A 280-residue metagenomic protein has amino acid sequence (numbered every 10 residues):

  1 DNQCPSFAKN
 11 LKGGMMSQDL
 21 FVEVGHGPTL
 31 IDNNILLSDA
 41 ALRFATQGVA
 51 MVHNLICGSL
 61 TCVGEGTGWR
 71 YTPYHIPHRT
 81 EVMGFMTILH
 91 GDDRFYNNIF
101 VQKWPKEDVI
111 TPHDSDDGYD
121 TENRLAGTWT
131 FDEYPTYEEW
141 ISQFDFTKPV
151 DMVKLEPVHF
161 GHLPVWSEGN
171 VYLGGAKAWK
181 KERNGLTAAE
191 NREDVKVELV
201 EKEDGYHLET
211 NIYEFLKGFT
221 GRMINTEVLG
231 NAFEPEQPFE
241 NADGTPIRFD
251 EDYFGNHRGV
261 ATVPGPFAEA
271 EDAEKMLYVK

Functional and structural regions predicted by a protein language model:
D1, N184, D243-G244, G255 (+1 more regions): Glycine-centered flexibility motif
D1-R222: Glycine- and acidic/polar-rich repeat regions and solenoidal domains
E193-D194, P235, D243, A273: Short A/G/S/P-biased low-complexity tracts
L199-V200, E236, Y278: Short, surface-exposed, polar/charged, turn-prone segments marking secondary-structure boundaries
T220-V260: Active-site and glycan-interaction determinants of carbohydrate-active enzymes
V260-K280: Short, surface-exposed, low-complexity cationic segments
